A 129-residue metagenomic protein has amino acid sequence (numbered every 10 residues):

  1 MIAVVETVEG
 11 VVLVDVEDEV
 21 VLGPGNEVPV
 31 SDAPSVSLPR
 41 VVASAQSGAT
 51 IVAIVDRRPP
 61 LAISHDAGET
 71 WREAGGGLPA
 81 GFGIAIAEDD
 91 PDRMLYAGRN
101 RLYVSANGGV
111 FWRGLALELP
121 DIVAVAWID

Functional and structural regions predicted by a protein language model:
M1-D129: Extracellular glycan-interacting surfaces
